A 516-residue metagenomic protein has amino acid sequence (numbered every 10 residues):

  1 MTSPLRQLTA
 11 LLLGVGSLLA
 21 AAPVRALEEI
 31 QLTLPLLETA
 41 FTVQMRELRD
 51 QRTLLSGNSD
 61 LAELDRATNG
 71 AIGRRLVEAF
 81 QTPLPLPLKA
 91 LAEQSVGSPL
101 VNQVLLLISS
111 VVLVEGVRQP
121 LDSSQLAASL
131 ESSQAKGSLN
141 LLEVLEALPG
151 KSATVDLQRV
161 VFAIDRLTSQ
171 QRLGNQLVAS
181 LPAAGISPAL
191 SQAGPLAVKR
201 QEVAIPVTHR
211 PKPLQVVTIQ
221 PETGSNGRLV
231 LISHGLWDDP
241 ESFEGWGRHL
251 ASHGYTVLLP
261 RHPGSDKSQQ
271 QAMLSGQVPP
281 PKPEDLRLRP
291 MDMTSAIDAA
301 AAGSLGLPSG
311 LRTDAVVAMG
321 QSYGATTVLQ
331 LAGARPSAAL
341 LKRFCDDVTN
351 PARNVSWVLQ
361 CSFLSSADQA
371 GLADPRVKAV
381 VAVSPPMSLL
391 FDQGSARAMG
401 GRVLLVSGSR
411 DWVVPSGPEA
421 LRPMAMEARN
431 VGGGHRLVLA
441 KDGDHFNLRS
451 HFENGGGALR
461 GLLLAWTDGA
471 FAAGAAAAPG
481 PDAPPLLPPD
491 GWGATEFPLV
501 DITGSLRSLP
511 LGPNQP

Functional and structural regions predicted by a protein language model:
I30, P35, A40-I186: Mature extracellular/secreted ectodomains of secretory-pathway proteins
N175-S225: N-terminal cap/lid segment of alpha/beta-hydrolase-fold proteins
N226-G235: Short beta-strand element of the alpha/beta-hydrolase
G235, G320-V328: Gly/Ala-rich beta-loop-alpha elbow adjacent to hydrolase catalytic centers
W237, E241-E244, H249, R261-R287: Cap/lid segment of the alpha/beta-hydrolase catalytic domain
P279-T313, Q330, L340-V358: Alpha/beta-hydrolase active-site loop
M399, L405-S407: Short beta-strand/loop motif that positions the catalytic acidic residue of the alpha/beta-hydrolase fold
E453-P516: Catalytic active-site module of serine/aspartate enzymes centered on a nucleophile-bearing elbow/loop
